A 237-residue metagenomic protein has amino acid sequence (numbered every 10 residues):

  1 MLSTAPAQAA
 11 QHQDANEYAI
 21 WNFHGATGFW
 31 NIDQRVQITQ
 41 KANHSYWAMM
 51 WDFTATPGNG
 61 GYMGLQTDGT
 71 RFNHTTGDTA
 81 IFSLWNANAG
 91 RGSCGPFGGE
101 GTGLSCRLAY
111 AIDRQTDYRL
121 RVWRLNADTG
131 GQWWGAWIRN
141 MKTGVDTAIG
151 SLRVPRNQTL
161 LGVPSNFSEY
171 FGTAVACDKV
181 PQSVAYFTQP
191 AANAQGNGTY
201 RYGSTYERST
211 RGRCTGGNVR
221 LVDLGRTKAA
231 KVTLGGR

Functional and structural regions predicted by a protein language model:
M1-A9: Secretory targeting and sorting signals
A10-C94, R107, N193-R237: Secretory/extracellular carbohydrate-interaction modules and structurally similar beta-sandwich "look-alikes"
F23, A109-A111, L125: Residues embedded in well-ordered secondary-structure elements
V36-Q40, R124-N126, N140, Y170: Short beta-strand segments enriched in hydrophobic/aromatic residues within well-folded beta-rich domains
F72-T75, T79, A87-A89, P96-G98 (+5 more regions): Lectin-type carbohydrate-recognition ectodomains
G95-R119: Short, aromatic/His-centered strand-loop micro-motif at the edge of beta-sheets
D113-W134: Localized edge beta-strand/strand-to-loop motifs within extracellular or lumenal beta-rich domains
G130-V219, L224-T227: Aromatic sugar-binding interfaces of carbohydrate-active proteins
